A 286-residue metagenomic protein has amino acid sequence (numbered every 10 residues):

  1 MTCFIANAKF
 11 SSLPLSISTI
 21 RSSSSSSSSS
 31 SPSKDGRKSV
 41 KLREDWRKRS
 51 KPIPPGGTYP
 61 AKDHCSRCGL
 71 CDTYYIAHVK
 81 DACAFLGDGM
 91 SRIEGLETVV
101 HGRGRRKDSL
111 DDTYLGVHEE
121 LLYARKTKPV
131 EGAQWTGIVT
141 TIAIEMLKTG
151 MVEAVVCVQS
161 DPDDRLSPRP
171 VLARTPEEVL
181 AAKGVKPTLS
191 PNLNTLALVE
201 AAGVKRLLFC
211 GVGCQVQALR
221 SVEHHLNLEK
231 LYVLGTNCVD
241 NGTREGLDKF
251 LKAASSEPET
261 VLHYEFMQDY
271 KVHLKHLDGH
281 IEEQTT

Functional and structural regions predicted by a protein language model:
M1-E44: N-terminal chloroplast transit peptides
T2-L13, H64, G87-T286: Iron-sulfur-associated redox domains of electron-transfer enzymes in respiratory and anaerobic energy metabolism
S31-R67, V185, Y270-T286: Short, charged low-complexity linear segments at domain edges
L42-R103: Iron-sulfur cluster-binding cysteine motifs and their immediate structural context in ferredoxin-like electron-transfer
